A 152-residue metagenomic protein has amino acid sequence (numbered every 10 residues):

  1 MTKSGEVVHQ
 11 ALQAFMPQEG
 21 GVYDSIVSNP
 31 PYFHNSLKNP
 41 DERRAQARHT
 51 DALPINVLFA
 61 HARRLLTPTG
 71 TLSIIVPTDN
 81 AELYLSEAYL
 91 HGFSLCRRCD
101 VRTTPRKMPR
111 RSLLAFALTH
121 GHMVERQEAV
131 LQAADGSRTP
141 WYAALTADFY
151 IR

Functional and structural regions predicted by a protein language model:
M1-A14: Conserved SAM-binding strand-loop segment of SAM-dependent methyltransferases
K3, G21, F93: Structured loop/turn residues at beta-strand edges in well-structured enzyme cores
A14-G21: Short amphipathic alpha-helix with an adjacent loop that forms part of the alpha/beta core around
G21, P30-V57, H61: Mobile active-site "lid"/loop adjacent to the S-adenosyl-L-methionine
D24: Conserved acidic residues
V27: A conserved beta-strand element that flanks and buttresses the S-adenosyl-L-methionine
A52-P109, L113-L114: Conserved Class I SAM-dependent methyltransferase catalytic core
R106-R152: SAM/dcSAM-binding transferase cores
